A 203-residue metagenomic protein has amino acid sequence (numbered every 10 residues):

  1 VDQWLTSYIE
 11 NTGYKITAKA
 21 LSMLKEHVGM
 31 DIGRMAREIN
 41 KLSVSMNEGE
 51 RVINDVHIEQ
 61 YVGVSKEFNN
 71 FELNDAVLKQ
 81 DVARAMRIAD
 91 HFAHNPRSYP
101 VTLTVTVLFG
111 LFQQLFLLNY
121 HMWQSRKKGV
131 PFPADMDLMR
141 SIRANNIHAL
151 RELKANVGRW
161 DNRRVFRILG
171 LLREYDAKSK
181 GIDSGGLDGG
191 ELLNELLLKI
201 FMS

Functional and structural regions predicted by a protein language model:
V1-N74, K79, N95, G158 (+1 more regions): Non-catalytic interfacial helical region
G49, N69-E72, L78, R84-S203: C-terminal alpha-helical interaction modules of replication/initiation AAA+ assemblies
